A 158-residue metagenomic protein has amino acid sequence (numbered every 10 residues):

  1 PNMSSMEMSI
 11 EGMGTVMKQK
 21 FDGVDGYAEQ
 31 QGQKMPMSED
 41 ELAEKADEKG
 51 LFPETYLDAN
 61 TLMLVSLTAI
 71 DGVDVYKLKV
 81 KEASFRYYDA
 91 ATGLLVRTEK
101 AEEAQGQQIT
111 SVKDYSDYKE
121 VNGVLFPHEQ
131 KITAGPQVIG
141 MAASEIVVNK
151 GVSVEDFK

Functional and structural regions predicted by a protein language model:
P1, E39-D40, P127: Bulky hydrophobic/aromatic packing residues
N2-M8, G26-A28, Q130: One face of beta-strands
M8-F21: Hydrophobic/aromatic-rich structural module bridging two neighboring secondary-structure elements via a short loop
K20-S84, T92, E102-I109, K158: Flexible, processing/modification-adjacent segments and terminal tails in exported/periplasmic/extracellular proteins
V73-F157: Gly/Pro-enriched, hydrophobic low-complexity segments that function as extracytoplasmic propeptides/linkers
